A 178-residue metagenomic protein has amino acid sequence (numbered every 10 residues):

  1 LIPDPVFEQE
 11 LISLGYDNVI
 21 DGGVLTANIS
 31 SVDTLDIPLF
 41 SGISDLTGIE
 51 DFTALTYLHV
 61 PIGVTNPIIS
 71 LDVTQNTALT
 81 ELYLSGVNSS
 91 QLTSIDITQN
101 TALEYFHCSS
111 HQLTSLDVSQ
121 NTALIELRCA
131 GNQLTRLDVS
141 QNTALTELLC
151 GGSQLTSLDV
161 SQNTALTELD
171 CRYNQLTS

Functional and structural regions predicted by a protein language model:
L1-V64, I68-T77, E81, Q99-T101 (+4 more regions): N-terminal capping/linker segments that flank leucine-rich repeat
L46-I49, L58, L71, L92-I95 (+5 more regions): Canonical leucine-rich repeat
N66, V87-S90, H111, N132 (+2 more regions): Consensus "Asn ladder" position of solenoid repeat domains
I68, V87, I95-I97, I125: Short hydrophobic transmembrane-like helices used for membrane targeting/insertion
Y83, Y105-H107, E126-R128, E147-L149 (+1 more regions): Consensus positions within tandem repeat domains that build extended binding/scaffold surfaces
S109-S110, S115, S119, S140 (+4 more regions): Serine residues within intrinsically disordered or low-complexity segments
V160, T167-S178: Low-complexity/repetitive intrinsically disordered segments
